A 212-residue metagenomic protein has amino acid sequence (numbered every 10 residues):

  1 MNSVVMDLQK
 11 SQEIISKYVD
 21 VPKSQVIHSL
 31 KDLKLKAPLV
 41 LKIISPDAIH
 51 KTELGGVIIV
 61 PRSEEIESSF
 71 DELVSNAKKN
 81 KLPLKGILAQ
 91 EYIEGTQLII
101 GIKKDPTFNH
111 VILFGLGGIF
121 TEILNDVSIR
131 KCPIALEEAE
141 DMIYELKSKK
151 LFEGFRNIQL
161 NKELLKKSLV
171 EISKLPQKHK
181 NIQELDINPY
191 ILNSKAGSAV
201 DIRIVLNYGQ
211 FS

Functional and structural regions predicted by a protein language model:
M1-S212: ATP-dependent carboxylate/acyl-activation modules
